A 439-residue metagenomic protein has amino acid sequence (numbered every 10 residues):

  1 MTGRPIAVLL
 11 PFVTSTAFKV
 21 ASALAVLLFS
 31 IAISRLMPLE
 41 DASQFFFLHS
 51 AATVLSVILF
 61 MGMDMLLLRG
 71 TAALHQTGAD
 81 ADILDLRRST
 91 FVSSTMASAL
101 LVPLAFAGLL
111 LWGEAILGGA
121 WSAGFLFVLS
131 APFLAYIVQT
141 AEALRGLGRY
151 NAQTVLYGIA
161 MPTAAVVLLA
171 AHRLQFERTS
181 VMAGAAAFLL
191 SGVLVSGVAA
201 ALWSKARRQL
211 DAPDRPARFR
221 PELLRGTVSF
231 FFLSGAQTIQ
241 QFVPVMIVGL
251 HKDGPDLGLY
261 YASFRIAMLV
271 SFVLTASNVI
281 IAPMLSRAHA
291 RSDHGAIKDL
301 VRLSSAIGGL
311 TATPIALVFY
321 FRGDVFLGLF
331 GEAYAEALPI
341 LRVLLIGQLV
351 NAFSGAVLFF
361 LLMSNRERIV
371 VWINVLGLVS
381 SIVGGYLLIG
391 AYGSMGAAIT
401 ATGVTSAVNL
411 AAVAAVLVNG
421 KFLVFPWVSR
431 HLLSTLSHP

Functional and structural regions predicted by a protein language model:
M1-V8, E177-A185, G197-Q241, M284 (+2 more regions): Interhelical loop/hinge segments that connect adjacent transmembrane helices in multipass membrane
I6-M65, S130, R225-P255, A401 (+1 more regions): Signature of the first transmembrane helix
P11-S22, L48, F60-L110, H294-I315: Membrane-water interface segments that mark the loop-to-transmembrane alpha-helix transition
V13, H49-F60, L233, Q237 (+5 more regions): Transmembrane helix-bundle signature of multi-pass secondary active exporters and lipid flippases
E40-D41, L110-F127, G254-D256, H294-G295 (+1 more regions): Interfacial segments at transmembrane-helix termini and the short loops linking adjacent helices
F60-T77, S263, A267-S292, L362-M363: Helix-loop junctions and terminal segments of transmembrane helices in multi-pass membrane transport/translocation
F125, V155-R208, L376-S380, S394-N419: Hydrophobic alpha-helical transmembrane segments
F133-L156, L345-I373: Membrane-interface junctions at transmembrane-helix termini in multi-pass inner-membrane proteins
